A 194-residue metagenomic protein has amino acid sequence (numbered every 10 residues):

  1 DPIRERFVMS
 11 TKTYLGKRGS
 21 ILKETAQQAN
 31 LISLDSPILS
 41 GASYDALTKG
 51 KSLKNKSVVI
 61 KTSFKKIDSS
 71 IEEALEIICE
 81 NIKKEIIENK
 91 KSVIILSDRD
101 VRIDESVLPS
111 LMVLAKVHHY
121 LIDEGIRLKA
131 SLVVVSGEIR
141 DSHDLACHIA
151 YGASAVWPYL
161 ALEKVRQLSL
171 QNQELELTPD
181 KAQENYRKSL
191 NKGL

Functional and structural regions predicted by a protein language model:
D1, S40, I103-P109, D141 (+2 more regions): Alpha-helix initiation/capping motif
D1-I78, K83, I87, I95: Extended, highly charged accessory segments
R6-F7, L15-K17, K66-S69, V101-E105 (+3 more regions): Flexible loop/turn segments at secondary-structure boundaries
F7-M9, T13-G16, V58, A115 (+3 more regions): A broadly tuned "polar low-complexity/structure-edge" signature
K56, I67-E73, I77, K83-D144 (+1 more regions): Conserved structured catalytic cores and adjacent interaction surfaces of nucleotide-binding/hydrolyzing enzymes
I60-T62, I95-S97, L170-E176: A short small-residue
T62-E73, D104, L177, K181-N185: Generic amphipathic alpha-helical segments used as scaffolds and interaction surfaces in large, multi-domain proteins
K116-L194: Phosphate/diphosphate-binding loops
